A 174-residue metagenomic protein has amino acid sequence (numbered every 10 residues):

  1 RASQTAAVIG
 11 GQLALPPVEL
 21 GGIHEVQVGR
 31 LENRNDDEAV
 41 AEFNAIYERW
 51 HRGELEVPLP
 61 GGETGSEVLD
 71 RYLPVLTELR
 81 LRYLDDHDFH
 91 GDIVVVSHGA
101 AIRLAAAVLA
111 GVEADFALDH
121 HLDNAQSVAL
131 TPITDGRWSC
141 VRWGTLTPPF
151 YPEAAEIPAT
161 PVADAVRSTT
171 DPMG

Functional and structural regions predicted by a protein language model:
R1, A101-I102: Glycine-rich phosphate-binding loops at beta-strand->alpha-helix junctions
R1-I9, L55-V75: Loop-to-helix element that buttresses phosphate recognition and phosphoryl-transfer chemistry
R1-Y47: Phosphate-coordination/substrate-recognition cap region in phosphate-metabolizing enzymes
V8, L104-V108: Active-site signature of alpha/beta-hydrolase-fold catalytic machinery across serine- and Asp/Cys-nucleophile hydrolases
L15, V26-E38, L81, D85-G91 (+1 more regions): Acidic, low-complexity terminal tails and accessory targeting/binding regions of phosphate-metabolizing enzymes
I46-E67, D164-D171: Short glycine/proline- and acidic residue-enriched helix-loop micro-motifs that form flexible lids or anion-recognition
H98: Short, conserved phosphate/pyrophosphate- and ester-handling motifs at nucleotide-, phospho-/glycolipid
